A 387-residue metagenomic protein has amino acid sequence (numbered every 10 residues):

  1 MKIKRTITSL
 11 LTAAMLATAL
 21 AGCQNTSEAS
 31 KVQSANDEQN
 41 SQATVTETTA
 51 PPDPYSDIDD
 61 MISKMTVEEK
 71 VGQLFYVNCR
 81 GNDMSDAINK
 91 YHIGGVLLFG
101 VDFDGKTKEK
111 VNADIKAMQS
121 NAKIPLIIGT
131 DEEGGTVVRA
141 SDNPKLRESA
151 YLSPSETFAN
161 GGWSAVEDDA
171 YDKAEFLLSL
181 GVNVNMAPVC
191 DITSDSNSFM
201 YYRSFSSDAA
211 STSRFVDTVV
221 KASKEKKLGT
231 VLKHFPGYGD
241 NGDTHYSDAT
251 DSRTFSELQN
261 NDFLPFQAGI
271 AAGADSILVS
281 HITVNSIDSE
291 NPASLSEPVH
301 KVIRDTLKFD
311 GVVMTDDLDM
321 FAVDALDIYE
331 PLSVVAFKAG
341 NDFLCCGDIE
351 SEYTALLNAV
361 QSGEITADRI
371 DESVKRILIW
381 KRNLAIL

Functional and structural regions predicted by a protein language model:
M1-L11: Bacterial N-terminal signal peptides that target proteins for export
T18-G22: C-terminal motif of bacterial Sec signal peptides marking the signal peptidase cleavage site
Q24-T26: Bacterial signal peptide processing site
A35-I128, E132-D142: N-terminal hydrophobic targeting/anchoring segments and the immediately downstream early-domain regions of hydrolases
T66, V96, D104-M118, L126 (+4 more regions): Second-shell residues forming the walls of enzyme active-site clefts
N78-K90, A165-F176, Q259-A268, D327-V335: Short, acidic/polar
C79-D83, T130-N143, N183-T193, L232-Y238: Short glycine-enriched loops at secondary-structure junctions
A150-V220: A substrate-binding/cap region within the structured catalytic cores of diverse enzymes
